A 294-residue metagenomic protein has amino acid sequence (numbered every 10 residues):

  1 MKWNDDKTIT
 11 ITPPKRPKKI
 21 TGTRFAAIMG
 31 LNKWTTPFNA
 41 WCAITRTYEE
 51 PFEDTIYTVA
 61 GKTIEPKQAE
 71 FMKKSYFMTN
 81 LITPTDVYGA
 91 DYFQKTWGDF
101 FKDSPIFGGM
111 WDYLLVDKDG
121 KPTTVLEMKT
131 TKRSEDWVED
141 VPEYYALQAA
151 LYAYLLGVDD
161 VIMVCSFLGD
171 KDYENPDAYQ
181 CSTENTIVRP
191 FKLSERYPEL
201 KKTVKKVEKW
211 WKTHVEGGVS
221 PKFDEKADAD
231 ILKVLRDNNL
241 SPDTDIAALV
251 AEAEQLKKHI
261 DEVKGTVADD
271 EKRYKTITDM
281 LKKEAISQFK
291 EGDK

Functional and structural regions predicted by a protein language model:
M1-K294: Accessory terminal regions of nucleic-acid processing enzymes
